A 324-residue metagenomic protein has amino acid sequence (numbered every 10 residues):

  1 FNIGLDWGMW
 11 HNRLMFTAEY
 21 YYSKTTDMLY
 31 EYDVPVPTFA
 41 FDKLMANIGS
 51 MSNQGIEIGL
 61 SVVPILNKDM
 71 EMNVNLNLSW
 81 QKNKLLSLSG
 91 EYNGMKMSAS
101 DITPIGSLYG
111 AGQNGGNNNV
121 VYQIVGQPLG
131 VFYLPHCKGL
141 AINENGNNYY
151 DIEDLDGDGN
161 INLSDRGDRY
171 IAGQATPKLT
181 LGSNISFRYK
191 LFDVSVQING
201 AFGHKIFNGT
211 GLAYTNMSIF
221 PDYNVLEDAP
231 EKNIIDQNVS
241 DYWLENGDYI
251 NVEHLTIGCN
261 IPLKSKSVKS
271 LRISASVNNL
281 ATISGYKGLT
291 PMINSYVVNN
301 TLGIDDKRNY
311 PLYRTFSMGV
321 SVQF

Functional and structural regions predicted by a protein language model:
I3-W7, A18, I58-V62, S183-Y189 (+4 more regions): Residues on the lipid-exposed face of transmembrane beta-strands in outer-membrane beta-barrel proteins
N12-F16, I56, N67-K68, L191-V194 (+1 more regions): Repeated loop/turn-to-beta-strand initiation elements of outer-membrane beta-barrel proteins
T17, Y21-L66, G139, D168-G173: Outer membrane beta-barrel strand-and-loop segments of large Gram-negative receptors, especially TonB-dependent
Y20-T26, V62-P64, L78-K84, Y189-L191 (+5 more regions): Transmembrane beta-strands of outer-membrane beta-barrel pores
M28-Y32, M70, W80-P104, H204-D228 (+1 more regions): Outer-membrane beta-barrel and related beta-rich outer-membrane complex signature in Gram-negative bacteria
I48-N53, S100-K138, D222, I235-V239 (+1 more regions): C-terminal beta-signal and terminal closure region of outer-membrane beta-barrel proteins
V63-G173, N278, G285-G288: Conserved small-residue
I142-E144, N199-L280, G285, M292-N294 (+1 more regions): Extracytoplasmic gating/loop element in the C-terminal half of outer-membrane beta-barrel translocons and assembly
